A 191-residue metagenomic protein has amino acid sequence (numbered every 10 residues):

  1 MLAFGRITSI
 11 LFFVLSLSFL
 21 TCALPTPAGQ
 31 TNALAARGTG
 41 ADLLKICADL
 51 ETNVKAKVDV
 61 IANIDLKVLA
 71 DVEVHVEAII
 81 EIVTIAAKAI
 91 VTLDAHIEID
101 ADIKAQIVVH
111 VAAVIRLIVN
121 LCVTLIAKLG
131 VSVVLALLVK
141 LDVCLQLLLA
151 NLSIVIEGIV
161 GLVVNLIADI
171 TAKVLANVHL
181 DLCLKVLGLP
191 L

Functional and structural regions predicted by a protein language model:
M1-G38: Fungal secretory targeting signals
P25-L191: A taxonomically broad motif for mature regions of secreted/extracellular, amphipathic or lipid/surface-interacting
